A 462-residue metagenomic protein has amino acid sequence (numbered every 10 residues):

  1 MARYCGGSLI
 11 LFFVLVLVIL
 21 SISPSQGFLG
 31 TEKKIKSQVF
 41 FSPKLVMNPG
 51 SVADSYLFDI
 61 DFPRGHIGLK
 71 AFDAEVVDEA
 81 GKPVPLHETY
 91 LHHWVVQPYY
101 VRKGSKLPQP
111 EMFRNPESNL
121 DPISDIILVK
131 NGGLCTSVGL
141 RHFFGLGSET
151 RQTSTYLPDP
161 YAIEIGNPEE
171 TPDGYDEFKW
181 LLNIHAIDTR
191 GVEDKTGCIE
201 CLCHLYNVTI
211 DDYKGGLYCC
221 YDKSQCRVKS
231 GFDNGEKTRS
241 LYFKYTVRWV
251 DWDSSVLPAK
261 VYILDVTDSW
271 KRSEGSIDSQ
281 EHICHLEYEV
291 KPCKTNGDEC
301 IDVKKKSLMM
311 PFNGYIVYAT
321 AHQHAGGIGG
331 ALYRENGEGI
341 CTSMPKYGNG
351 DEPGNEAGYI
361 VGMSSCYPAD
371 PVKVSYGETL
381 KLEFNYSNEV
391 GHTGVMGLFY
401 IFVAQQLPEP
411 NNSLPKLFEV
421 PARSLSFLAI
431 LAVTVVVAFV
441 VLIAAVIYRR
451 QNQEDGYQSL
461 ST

Functional and structural regions predicted by a protein language model:
M1-C5: Positively charged n-region of N-terminal signal peptides that target proteins for export
G6-P24, V435-V441: Cleavable N-terminal signal peptides of Sec/SRP-targeted secreted and luminal proteins
I19-S21, R423-V436, A444-I447: Alpha-helical transmembrane segments in eukaryotic/viral proteins
P24-Y315, T320-F427, Y448: Beta-strand-centric surfaces of beta-sandwich/beta-rich domains
V440-Y457: Transmembrane-helix exit/juxtamembrane "anchor" motif
